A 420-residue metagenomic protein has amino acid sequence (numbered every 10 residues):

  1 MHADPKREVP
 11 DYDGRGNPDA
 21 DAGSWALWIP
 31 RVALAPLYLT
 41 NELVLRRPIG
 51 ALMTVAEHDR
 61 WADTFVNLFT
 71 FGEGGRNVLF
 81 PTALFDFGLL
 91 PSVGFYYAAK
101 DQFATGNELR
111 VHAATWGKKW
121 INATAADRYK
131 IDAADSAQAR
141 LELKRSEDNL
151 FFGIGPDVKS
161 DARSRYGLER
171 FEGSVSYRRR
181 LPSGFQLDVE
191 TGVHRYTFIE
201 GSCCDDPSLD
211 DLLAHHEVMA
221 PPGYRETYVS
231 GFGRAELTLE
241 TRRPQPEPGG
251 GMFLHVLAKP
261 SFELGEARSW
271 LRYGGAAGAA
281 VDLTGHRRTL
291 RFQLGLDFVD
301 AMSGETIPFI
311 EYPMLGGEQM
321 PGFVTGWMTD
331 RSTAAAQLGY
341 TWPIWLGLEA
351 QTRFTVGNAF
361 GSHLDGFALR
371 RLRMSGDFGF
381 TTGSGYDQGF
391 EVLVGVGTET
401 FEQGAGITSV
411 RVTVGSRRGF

Functional and structural regions predicted by a protein language model:
H2-R140, D188-E190, G201-S202, D210-G249 (+9 more regions): Outer-membrane beta-barrel initiation region
G72-P81, S164, D206-L369, E399-T408 (+1 more regions): C-terminal outer-membrane beta-barrel translocator/porin domains of Gram-negative envelope proteins and their
N77, N107, D127, D135 (+6 more regions): Polar/charged side chains located within well-ordered beta-strands of beta-rich proteins
F85-L90, A99-D101, A113-K119, Y129 (+13 more regions): Transmembrane beta-strands of outer-membrane beta-barrel pores
L109-V111, A137-L141, G173-V175, L187-V189 (+7 more regions): Hydrophobic beta-strand residues in large extracellular and virion-surface proteins
A134-R179, G295-L315, F390-V412: Outer-membrane beta-barrel translocator/channel fold
D135, R180-V189, L283-R288, L346-L348 (+1 more regions): Secondary-structure transition into beta-strands, especially the periplasmic turns and strand N-termini that construct
V175, R180-C204, V229: Aromatic- and glycine-enriched pocket-lining scaffold segments that form the walls of small-molecule binding clefts
